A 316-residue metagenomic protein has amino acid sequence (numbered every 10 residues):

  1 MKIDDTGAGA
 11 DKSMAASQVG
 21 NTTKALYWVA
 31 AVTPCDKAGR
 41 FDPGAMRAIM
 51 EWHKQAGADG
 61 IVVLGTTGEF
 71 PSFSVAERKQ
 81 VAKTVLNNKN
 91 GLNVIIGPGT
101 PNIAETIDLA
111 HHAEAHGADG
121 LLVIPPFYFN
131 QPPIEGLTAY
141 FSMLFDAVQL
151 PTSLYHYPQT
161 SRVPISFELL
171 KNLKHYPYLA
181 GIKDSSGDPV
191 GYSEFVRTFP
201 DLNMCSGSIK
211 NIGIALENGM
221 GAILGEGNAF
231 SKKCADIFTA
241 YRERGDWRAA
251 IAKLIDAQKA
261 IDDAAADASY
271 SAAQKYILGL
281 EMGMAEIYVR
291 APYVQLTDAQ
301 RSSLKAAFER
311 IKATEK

Functional and structural regions predicted by a protein language model:
K2, A15, L26-T33, A56-A58 (+2 more regions): C-terminal alpha-helical cap/extension of soluble enzyme domains
D4, S17-R162: Active-site beta->alpha loop and helix N-cap motifs at the rims of alpha/beta catalytic domains
P43, R47-M50, F167, R301-F308: Short, amphipathic alpha-helical "lid/cap" segments that border enzyme active or binding sites
M46, R78, A82, T106 (+5 more regions): A general structural signal for well-ordered alpha-helical segments in protein cores
F73-A76, I107-D108, P133-G136, I165-F167 (+4 more regions): Short secondary-structure transition/capping segments
Q80, T84-N88, H112, H116 (+8 more regions): Alpha-helical structural signal in soluble globular domains
P158-Q258, D262-A266: Catalytic alpha/beta core domains of metabolic enzymes, predominantly
